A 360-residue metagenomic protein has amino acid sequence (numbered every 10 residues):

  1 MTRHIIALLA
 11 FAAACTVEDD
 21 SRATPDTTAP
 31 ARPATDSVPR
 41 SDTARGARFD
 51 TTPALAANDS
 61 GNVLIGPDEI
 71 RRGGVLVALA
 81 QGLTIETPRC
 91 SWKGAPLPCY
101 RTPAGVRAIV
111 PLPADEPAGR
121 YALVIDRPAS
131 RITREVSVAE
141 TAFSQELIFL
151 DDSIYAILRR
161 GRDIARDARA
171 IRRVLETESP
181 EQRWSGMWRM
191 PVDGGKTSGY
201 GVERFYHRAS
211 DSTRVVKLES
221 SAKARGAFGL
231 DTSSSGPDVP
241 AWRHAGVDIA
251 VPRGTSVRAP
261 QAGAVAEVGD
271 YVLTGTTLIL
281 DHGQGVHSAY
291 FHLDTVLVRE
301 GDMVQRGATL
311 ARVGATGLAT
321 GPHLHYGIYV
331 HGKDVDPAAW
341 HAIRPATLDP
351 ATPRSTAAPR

Functional and structural regions predicted by a protein language model:
H4, P67-E69, L79, L112 (+4 more regions): Residues embedded in well-ordered secondary-structure elements
H4-A13: Bacterial N-terminal signal peptides
H4-I5, A23, P33, S41 (+5 more regions): Positively charged, low-complexity intrinsically disordered regions
C15-D19: Bacterial signal peptide processing site
D20-V63: Post-signal peptide N-terminal segment of mature Sec-exported envelope proteins
F49-S234: Non-catalytic extracellular/periplasmic "stalk" and linker regions immediately N-terminal to catalytic or recognition
V192-R360: Catalytic cores of peptidoglycan-degrading enzymes
